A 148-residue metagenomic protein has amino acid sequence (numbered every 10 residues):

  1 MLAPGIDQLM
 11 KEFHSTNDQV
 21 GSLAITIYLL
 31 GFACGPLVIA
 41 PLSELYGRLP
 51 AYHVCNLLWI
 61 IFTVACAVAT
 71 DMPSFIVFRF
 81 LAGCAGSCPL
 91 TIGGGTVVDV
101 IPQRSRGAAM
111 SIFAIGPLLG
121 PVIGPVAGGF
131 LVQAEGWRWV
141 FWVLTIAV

Functional and structural regions predicted by a protein language model:
M1-V148: A six-helix transmembrane bundle that forms the core substrate pathway of small-molecule transporters
